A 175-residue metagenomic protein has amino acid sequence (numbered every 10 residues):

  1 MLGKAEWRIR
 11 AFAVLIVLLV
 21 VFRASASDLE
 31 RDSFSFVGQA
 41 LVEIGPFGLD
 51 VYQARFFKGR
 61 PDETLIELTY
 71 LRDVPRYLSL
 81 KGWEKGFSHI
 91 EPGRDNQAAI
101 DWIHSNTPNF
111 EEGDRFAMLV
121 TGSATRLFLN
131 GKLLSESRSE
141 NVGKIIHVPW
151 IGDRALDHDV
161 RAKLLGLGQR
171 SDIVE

Functional and structural regions predicted by a protein language model:
L2-F12: Bacterial N-terminal signal peptides that target proteins for export
V21-R23: N-terminal signal peptide c-region/cleavage motif recognized by signal peptidases
A26-E175: Terminal leader/tail segments of proteins
